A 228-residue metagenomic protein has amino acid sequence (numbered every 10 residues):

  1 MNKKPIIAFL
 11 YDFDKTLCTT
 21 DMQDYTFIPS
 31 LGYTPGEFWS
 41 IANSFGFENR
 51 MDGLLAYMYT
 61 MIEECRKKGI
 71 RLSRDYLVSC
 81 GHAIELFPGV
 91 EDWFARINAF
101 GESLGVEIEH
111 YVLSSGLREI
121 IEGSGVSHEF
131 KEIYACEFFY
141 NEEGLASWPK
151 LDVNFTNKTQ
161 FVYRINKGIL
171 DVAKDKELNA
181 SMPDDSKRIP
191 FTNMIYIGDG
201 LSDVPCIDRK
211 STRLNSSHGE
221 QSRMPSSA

Functional and structural regions predicted by a protein language model:
N2-E142: Alpha-helical substrate-recognition element adjacent to the catalytic core
C18-T20, P205, Q221: Conserved protein kinase catalytic core
G81, E85-Y111, S115-R213, S217: C-terminal cap/substrate-recognition subdomain and adjoining C-terminal extension of metal-dependent phosphatase-like
L214-A228: Positively charged, low-complexity/disordered segments
